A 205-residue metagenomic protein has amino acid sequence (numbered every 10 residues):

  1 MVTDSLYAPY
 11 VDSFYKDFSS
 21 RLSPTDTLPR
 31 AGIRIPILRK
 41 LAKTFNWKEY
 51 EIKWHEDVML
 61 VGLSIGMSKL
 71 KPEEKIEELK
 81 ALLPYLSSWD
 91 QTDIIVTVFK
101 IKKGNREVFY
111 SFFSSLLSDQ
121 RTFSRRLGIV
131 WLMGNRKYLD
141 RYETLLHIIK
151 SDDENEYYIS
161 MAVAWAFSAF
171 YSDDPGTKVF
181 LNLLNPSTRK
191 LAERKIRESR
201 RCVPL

Functional and structural regions predicted by a protein language model:
M1-L205: Alpha-helical scaffold domains
